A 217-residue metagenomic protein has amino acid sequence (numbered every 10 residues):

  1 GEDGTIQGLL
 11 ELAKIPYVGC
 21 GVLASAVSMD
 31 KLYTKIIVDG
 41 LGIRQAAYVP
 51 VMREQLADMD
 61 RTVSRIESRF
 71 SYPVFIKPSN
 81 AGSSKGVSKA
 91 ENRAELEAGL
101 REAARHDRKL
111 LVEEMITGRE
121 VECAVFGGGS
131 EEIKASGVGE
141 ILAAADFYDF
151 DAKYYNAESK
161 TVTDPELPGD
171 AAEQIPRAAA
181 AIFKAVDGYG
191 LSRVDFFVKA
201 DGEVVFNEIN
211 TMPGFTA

Functional and structural regions predicted by a protein language model:
G1, S79-A81, M212: Short glycine-rich anion-binding loops that position phosphate/pyrophosphate groups of nucleotides and phosphorylated
G1-M29, R44-M52: A short, GP-enriched loop/loop-strand-helix hinge that lies immediately N-terminal to, or at the N-terminal rim
L10, E114, F183-F215: Conserved metal-phosphate-binding beta-hairpin within the catalytic cores of diverse ATP-dependent phosphoryl-transfer
V27-E113, T117-R119, G129: Active-site nucleotide/adenylate-binding loops and adjacent lid/helix of ATP-dependent enzymes
S84, I141-A144, N210-A217: Glycine-rich phosphate/pyrophosphate-binding beta-alpha loops
E91-D170, R177, E203-V205: Phosphate-binding site of ATP-dependent enzymes
G137-G139, A178-A185, Y189: Active-site anion/phosphate-binding pocket segments in diverse small-molecule metabolic enzymes
